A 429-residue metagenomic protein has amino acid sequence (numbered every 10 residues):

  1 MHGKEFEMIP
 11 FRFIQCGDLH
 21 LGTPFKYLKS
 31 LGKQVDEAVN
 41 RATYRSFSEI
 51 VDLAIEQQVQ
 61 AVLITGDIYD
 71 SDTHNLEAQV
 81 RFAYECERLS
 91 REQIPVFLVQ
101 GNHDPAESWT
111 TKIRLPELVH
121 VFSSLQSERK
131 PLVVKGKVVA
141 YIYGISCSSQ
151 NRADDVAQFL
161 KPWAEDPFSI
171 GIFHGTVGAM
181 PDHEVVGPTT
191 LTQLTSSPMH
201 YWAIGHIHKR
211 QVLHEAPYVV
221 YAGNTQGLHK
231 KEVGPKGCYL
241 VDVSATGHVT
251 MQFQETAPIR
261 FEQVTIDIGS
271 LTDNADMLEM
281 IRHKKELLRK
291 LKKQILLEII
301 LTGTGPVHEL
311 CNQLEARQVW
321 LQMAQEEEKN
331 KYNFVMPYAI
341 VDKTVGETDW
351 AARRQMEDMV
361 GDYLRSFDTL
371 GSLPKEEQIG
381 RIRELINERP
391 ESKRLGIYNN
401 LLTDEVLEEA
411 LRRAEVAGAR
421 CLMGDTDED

Functional and structural regions predicted by a protein language model:
H2-Q79, N400-D404: N-terminal active-site segment of His-dependent metallophosphoesterases
F6-V35, K236, D242-D267: Domain-start "cap" segments at the beginnings of catalytic or binding domains
P10, Q58, V138, P167 (+3 more regions): Short loop/turn motifs at secondary-structure junctions
K26, G32, A61, D72-T250: His/Asp/Glu-rich metal-coordinating catalytic cores of metallo-dependent phosphodiesterases/hydrolases acting on
A54, L89, L288: Hydrophobic pocket-lining residues that define ligand/cofactor binding sites across diverse proteins
T65, G205, T302: Conserved residues at the C-terminal ends of beta-strands
T256-D429: Accessory, non-catalytic peripheral segments of nucleic-acid enzymes
